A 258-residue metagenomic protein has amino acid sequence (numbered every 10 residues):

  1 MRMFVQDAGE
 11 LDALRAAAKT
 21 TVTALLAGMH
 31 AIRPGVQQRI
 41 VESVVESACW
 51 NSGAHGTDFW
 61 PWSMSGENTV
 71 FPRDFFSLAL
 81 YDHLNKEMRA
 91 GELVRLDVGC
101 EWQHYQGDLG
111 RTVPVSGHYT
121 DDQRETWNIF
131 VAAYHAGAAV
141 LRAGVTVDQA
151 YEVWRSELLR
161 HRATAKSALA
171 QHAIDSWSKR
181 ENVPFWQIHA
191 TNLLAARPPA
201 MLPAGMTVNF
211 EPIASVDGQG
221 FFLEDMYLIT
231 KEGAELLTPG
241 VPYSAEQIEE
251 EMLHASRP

Functional and structural regions predicted by a protein language model:
M1-P258: Active-site neighborhoods and metal-handling regions in enzymes and metal-associated proteins
